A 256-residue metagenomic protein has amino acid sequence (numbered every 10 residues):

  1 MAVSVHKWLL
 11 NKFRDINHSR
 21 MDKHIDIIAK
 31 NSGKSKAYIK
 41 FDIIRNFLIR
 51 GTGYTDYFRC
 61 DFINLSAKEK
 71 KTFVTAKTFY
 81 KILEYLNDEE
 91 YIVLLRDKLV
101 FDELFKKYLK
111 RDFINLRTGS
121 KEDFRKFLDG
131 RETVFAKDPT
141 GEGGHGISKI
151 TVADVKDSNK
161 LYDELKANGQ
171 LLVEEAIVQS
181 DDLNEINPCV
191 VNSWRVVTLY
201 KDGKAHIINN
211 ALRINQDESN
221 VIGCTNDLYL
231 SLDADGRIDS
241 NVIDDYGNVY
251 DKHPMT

Functional and structural regions predicted by a protein language model:
L10-K23, L104, K149-K160, I207-D217 (+1 more regions): Hydrophobic transmembrane alpha-helix bundles
N11-K126: Conserved N-proximal alpha/beta basic substrate-recognition cap immediately N-terminal to, or forming the N-lobe
G51, G144-I147, C224-L228: Glycine-centered flexibility motif
T75-Y80, Q170-L172, P254-M255: Short amphipathic alpha-helical segments, especially helix-boundary/capping motifs
K81, Y85-G203: Active-site nucleotide/adenylate-binding loops and adjacent lid/helix of ATP-dependent enzymes
N187, V191-T256: ATP-dependent carboxylate/phosphate-activation module, predominantly the ATP-grasp catalytic core and closely related
